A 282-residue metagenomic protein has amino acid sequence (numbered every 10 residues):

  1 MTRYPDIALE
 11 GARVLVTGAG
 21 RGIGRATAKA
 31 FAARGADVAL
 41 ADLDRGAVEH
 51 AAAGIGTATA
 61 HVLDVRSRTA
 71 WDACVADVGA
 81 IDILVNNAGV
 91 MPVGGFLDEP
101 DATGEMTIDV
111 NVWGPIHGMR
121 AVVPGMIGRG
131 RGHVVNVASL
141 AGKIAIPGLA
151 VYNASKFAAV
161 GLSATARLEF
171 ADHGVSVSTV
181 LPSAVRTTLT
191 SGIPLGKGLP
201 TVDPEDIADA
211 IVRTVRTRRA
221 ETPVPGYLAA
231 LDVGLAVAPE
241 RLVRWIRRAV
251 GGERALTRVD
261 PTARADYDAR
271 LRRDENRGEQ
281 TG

Functional and structural regions predicted by a protein language model:
G20-R21: Conserved glycine-rich cofactor-binding loop
R45-G46, V62-A73, D101: The beta1-alpha1 cofactor-binding region of Rossmann-like NAD(H)/NADP(H)-dependent oxidoreductases
G95-I108: Substrate-binding pocket helix/loop in short-chain dehydrogenase/reductase
M119, S155: Active-site helix of classical SDR
S139: Residue(s) in the substrate-gating loop at a strand-loop-helix junction that position the organic substrate next
I144, T165-S176: Active-site-adjacent segment of SDR/Rossmann-fold oxidoreductases
T179, L195-V233: C-terminal helical subdomain
